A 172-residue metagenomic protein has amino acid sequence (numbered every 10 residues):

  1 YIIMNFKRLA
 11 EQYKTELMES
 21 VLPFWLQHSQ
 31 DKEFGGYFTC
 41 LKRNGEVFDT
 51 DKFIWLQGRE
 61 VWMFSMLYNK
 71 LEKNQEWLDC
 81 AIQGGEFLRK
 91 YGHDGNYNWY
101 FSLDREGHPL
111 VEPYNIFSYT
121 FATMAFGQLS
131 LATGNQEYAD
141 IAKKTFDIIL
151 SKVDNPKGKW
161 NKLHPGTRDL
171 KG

Functional and structural regions predicted by a protein language model:
I2-G172: Glycan-recognition and catalytic cores of secretory/periplasmic carbohydrate-active enzymes
